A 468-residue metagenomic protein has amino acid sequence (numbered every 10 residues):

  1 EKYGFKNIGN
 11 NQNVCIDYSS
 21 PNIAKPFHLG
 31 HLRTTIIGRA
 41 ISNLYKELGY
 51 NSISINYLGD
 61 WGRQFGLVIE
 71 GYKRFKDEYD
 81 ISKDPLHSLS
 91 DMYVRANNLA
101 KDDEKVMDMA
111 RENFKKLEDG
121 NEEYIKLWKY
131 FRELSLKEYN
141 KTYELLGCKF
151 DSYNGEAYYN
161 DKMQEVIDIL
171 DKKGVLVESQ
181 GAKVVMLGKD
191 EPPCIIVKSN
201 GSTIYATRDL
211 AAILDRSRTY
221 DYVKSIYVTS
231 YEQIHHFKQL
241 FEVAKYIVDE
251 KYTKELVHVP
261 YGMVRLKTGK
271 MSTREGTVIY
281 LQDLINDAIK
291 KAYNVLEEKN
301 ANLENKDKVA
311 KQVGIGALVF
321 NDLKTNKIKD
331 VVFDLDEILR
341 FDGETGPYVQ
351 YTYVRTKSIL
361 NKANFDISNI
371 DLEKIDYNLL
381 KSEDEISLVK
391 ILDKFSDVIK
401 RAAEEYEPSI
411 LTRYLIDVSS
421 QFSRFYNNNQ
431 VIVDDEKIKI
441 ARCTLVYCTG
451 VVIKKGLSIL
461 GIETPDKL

Functional and structural regions predicted by a protein language model:
Y3, I8-L468: Non-catalytic interaction-recognition regions
